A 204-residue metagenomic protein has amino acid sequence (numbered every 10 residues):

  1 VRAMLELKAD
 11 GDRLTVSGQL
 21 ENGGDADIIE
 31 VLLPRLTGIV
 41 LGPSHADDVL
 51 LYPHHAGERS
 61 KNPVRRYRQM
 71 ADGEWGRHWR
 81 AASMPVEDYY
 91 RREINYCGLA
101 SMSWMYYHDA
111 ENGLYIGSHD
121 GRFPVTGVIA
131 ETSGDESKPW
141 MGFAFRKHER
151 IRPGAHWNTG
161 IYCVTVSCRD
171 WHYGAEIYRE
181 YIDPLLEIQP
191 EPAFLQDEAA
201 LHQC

Functional and structural regions predicted by a protein language model:
V1-G127: Polysaccharide-binding surfaces and accessory modules of carbohydrate-active proteins
L5, I161-Y162: One face of beta-strands
V31-P34, A130, Y173-R179: Composition- and surface-driven signal marking solvent-exposed, interaction-prone regions in large proteins
H108-A110, S118-G121, A144, Y162-S167 (+1 more regions): Structured loops at beta-to-helix junctions and adjacent beta-edge loops in soluble globular domains
T126-W140: Short, basic/aromatic beta-hairpin or loop at an interaction surface
E136-I151: Short acidic, Pro/Gly- and aromatic-enriched capping/linker segments at domain boundaries
R152-W157: Solvent-exposed, conformationally flexible loop/turn segments
N158, V164-C204: An acidic-aromatic substrate-binding cleft motif
